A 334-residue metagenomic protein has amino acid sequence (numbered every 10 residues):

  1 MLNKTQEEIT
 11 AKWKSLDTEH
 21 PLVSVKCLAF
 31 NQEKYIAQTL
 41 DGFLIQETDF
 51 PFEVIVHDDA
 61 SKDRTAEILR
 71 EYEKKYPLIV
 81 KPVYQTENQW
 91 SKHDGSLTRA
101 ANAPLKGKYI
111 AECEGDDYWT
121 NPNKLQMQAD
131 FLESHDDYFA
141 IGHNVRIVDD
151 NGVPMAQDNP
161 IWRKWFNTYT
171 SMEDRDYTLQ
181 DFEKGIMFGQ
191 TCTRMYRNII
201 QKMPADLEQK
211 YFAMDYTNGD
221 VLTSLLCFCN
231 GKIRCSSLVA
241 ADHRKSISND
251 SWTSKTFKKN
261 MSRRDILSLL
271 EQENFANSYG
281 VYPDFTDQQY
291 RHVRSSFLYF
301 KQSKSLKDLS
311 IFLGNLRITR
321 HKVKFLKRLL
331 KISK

Functional and structural regions predicted by a protein language model:
M1-I45: N-proximal low-complexity "stem/linker" segments adjacent to membrane-targeting elements
P21-S24, E53, L222: Cell-envelope/extracellular polymer assembly enzymes that use nucleotide-activated donors
D58-E67, E87, E114: A conserved acidic beta->alpha catalytic loop
R64, D117-F131: Acidic donor-binding/catalytic loop of UDP-sugar-dependent glycosyltransferases, especially processive GT2
K74-V80, Y84-N102, Q126-F131, H135-D206: Flexible acidic/His/Gly-enriched loops in nucleotide-sugar-dependent glycosyltransferase catalytic domains
I110: Short aromatic/hydrophobic "clamp" motif used to bind/position activated sugar donors
I161-F257: Conserved nucleotide-sugar donor-binding catalytic segment
D215-Y216, G231, V239-S246, T253-Y282 (+1 more regions): Catalytic core of nucleotide-sugar-dependent glycosyltransferases
